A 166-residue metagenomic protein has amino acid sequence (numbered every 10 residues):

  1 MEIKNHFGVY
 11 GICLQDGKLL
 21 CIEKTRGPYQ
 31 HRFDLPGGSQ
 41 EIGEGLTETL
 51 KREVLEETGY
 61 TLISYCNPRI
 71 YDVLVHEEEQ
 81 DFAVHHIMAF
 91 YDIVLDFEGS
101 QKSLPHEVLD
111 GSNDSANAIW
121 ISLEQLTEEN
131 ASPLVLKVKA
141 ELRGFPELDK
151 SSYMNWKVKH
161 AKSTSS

Functional and structural regions predicted by a protein language model:
M1-L19, Y65, M88-D92: Conserved N-terminal beta-strand and adjoining loop/helix that marks the start of the Nudix/MutT-like hydrolase domain
K18-E56, A161: Conserved Nudix-box catalytic region and its N-terminal flanking loop in Nudix hydrolases and closely related
Q30, L62-Y65: Short secondary-structure junction motifs
Q40-I63, V73-A131: Unchanged
V108-S166: Nudix hydrolase/Nudix homology domain
